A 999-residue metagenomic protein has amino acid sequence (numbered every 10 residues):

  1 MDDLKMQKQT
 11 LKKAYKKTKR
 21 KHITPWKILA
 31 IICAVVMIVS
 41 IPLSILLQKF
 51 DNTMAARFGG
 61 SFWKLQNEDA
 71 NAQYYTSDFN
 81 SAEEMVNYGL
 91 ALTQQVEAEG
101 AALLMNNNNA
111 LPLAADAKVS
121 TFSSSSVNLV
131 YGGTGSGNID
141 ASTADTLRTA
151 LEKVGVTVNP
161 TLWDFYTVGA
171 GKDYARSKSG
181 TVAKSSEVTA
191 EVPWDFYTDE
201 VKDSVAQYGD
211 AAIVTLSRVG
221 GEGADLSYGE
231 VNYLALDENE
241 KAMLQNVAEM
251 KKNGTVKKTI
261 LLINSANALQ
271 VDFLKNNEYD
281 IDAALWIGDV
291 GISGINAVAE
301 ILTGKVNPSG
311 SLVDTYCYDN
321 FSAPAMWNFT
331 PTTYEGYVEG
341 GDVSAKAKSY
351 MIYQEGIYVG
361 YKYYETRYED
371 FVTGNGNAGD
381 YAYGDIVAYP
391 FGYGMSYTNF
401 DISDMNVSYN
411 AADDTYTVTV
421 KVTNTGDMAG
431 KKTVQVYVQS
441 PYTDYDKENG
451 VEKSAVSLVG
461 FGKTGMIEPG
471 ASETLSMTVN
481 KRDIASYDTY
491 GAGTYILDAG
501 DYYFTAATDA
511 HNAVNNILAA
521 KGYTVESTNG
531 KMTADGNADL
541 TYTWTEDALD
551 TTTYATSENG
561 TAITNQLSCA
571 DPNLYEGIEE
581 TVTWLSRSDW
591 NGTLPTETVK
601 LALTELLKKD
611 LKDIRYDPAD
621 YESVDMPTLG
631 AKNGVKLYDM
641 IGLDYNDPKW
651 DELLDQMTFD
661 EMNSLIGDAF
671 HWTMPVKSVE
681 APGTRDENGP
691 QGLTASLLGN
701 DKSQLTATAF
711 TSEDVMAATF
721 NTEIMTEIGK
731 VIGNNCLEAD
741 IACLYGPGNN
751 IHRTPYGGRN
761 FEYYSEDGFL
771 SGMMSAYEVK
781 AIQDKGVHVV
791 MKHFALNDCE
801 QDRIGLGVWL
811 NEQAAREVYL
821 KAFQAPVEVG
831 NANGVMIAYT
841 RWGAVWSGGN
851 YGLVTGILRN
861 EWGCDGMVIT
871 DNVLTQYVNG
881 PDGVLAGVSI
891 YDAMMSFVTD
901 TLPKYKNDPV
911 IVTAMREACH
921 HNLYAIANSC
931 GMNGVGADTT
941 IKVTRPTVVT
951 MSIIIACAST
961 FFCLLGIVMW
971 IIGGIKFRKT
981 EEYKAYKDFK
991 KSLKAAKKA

Functional and structural regions predicted by a protein language model:
M1-D488, I496-T505, A510, G560-A999: Glycoside hydrolase catalytic-domain context in secreted enzymes
K481-Y554: Terminal connector regions
T553-T561: A non-transmembrane, solvent-exposed segment enriched in polar/low-complexity residues
